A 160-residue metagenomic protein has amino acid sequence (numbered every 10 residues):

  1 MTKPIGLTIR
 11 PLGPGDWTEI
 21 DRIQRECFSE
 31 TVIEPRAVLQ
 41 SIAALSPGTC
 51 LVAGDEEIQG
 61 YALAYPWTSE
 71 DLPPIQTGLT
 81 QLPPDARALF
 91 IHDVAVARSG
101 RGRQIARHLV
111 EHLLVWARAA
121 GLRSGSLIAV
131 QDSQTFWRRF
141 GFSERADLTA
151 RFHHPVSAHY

Functional and structural regions predicted by a protein language model:
G6-I20: A short beta-loop-alpha structural element at the N-terminal edge of CoA-dependent acyl/N-acetyltransferase catalytic
P11, R22-P35: Helix-loop element at the rim of GNAT/NAT acetyltransferase active sites that forms part of the acceptor-substrate
G13, V130-Q131, F140, A146 (+1 more regions): C-terminal "cap" of GNAT-fold acetyltransferases
S29-D55, L63-Q81: Active-site rim helix/loop that mediates acceptor-substrate recognition in acyltransferases
Y61-A95, R101, L148-A158: Conserved acyl-donor/pantetheine-binding loop and adjacent beta-alpha core of acyl/acetyltransferases and related
V96, G102-V115: Conserved acetyl-CoA-binding loop-helix of GNAT-fold acetyltransferases
V110, V115-A129: Conserved GNAT acetyl-CoA-binding A-motif
